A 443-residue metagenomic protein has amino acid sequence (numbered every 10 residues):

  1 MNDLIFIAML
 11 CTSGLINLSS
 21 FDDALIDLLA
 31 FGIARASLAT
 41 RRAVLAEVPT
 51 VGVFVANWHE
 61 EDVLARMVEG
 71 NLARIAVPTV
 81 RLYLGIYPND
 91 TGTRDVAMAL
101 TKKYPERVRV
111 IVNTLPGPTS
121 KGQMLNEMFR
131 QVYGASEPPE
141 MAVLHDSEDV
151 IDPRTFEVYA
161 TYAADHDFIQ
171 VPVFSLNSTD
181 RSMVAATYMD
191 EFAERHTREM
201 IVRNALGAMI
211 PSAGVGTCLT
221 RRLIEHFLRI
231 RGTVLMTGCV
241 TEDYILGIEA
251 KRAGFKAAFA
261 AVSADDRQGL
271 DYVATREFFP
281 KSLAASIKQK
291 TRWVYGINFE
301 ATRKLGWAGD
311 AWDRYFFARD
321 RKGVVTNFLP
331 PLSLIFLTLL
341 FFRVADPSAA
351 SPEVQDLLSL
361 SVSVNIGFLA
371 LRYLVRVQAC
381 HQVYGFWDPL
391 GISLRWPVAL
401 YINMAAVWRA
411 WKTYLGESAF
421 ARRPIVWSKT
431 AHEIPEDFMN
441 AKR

Functional and structural regions predicted by a protein language model:
M1-I5, D271-Y272, A379-F386: Short, charged/polar, low-complexity loop and linker segments that flank or interrupt alpha-helical bundles
M1-S37: N-terminal membrane-anchoring alpha-helices
F6-L10, I151, G238-E242, F317-D320 (+1 more regions): Short, glycine/acidic-rich beta->alpha junctions
M9-L15, L283-Q289, L358-S363: Alpha-helical transmembrane segments
L25-V48, G306-P330, L334-R443: Juxtamembrane C-terminal module of membrane proteins
A36-D265, L270-F278, K288: Internal catalytic domains of large membrane-associated glycosyltransferases
D190-R198, E277-W307, A370-V375, R409-A410: Catalytic core of nucleotide-sugar-dependent glycosyltransferases
G247, K251, K256, Q289-F299 (+2 more regions): Glycine-rich, aromatic-lined ligand/substrate-binding cores of catalytic and carbohydrate-binding domains
